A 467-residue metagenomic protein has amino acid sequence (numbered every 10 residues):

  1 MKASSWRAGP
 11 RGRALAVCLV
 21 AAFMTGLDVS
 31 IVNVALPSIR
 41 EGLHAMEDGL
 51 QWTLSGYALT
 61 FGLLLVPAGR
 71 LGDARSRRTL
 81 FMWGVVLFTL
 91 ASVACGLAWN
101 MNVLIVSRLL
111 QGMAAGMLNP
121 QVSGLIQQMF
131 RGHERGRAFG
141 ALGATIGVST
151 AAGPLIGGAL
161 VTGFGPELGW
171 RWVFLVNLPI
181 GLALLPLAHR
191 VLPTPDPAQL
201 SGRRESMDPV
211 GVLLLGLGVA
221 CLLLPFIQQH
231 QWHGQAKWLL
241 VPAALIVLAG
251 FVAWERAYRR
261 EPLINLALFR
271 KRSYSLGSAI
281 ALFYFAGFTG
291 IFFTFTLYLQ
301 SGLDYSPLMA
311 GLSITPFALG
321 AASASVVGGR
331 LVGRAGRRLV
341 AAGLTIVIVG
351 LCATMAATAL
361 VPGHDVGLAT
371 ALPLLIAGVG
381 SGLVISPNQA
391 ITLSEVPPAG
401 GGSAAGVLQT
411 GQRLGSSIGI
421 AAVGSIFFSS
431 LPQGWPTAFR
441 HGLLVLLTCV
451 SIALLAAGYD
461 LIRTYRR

Functional and structural regions predicted by a protein language model:
M1-P10, P197-R203, D460-R467: Intrinsic disorder in cytosolic terminal tails and internal cytosolic loops of multi-pass membrane transporters
M1-R190, M355, S425, S429: Transmembrane-helix bundle of Major Facilitator Superfamily
G12-L27, V32-V34, K237, R260-R467: 12-transmembrane solute porter fold
E47, R77, M101, G132 (+8 more regions): Membrane-helix interface/capping residues of multi-pass secondary transporters
L50-Q51, L80, A138, W172-V176 (+5 more regions): Alpha-helical transmembrane segments of multi-pass secondary-active solute transporters
W83, R135-V148, R204-G211, R270 (+1 more regions): Cytoplasmic-side transmembrane-helix entry/capping segments in multi-pass membrane proteins
L87-L97, L110, A114, I180-L187 (+6 more regions): Transmembrane-helix signature of multi-pass solute transporters
T162-A279, Y305, S313, L446-L447: Hydrophobic transmembrane-helix bundles of small-molecule transporters
